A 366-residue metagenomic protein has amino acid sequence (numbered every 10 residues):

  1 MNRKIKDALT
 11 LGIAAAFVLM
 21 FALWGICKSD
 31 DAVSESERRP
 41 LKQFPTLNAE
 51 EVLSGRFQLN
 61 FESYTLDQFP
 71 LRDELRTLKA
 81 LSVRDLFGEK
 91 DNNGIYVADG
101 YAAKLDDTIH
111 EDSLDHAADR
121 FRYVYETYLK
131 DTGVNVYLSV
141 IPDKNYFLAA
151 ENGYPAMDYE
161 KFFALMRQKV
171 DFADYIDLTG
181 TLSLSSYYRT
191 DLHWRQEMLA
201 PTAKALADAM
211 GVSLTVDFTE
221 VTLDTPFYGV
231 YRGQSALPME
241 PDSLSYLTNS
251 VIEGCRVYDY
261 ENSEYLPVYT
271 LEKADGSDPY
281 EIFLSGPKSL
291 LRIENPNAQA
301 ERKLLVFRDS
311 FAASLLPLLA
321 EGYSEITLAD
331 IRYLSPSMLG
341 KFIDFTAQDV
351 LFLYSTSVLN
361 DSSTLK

Functional and structural regions predicted by a protein language model:
M1-K366: Extracellular glycan-modifying ectodomains
